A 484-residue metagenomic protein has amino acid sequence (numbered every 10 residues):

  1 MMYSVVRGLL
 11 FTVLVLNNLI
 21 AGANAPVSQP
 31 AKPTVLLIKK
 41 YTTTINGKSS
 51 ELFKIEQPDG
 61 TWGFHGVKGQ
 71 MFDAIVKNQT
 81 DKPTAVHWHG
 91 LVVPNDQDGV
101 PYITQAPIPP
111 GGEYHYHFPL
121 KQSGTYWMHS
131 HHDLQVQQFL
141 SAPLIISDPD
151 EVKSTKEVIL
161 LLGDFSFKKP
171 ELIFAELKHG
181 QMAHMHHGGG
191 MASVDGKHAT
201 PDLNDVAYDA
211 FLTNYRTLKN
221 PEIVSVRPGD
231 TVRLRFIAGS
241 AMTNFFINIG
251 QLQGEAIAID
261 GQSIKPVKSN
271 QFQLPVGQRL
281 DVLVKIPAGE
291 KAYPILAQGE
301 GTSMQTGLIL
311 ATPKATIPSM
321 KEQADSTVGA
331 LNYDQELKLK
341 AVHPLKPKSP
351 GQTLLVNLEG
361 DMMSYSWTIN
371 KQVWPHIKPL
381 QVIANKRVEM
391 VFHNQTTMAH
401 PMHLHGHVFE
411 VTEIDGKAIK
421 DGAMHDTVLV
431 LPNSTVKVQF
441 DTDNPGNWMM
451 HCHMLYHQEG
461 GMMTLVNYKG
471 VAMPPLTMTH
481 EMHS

Functional and structural regions predicted by a protein language model:
M1-L9: Bacterial N-terminal signal peptides that target proteins for export
G8-N18: Bacterial N-terminal signal peptides
N24-V35, K39, L140-G180, I264-T397 (+2 more regions): Extended terminal and domain-junction accessory segments
T42-K68, Y208-R227, E359-R387: N-terminal edge beta-strand
S50, D59-G66, F72, W88-Q122 (+6 more regions): Extracytoplasmic beta-sandwich strand-turn segments characteristic of Greek-key/jelly-roll folds
V76-T80, F236-S240, F392-T396: Asparagine-centered strand-capping/turn motif at beta-strand->loop junctions
G112-L161: Hydrophobic or amphipathic alpha-helical targeting/insertion segments
I159-D230, I237: Acidic-aromatic/histidine active-site loop/patch
